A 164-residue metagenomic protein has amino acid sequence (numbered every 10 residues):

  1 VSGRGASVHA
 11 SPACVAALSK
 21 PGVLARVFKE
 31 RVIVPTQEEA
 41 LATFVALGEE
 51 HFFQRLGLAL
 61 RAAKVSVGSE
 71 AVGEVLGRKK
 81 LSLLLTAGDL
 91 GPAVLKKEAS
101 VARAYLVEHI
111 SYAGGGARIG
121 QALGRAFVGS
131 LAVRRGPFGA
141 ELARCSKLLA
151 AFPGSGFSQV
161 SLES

Functional and structural regions predicted by a protein language model:
V1-R4: Short linker/helix segments within small regulatory modules
A13-L85: Extended interfacial segments that mediate partner engagement and assembly in macromolecular machines
C14, E70, G88-L90, G114-A117: Short, ordered loop/turn segments at secondary-structure junctions
G22-L24, E98-V101, R125-A126: Short, glycine/charged-enriched secondary-structure capping and boundary segments
R55, A62, G77-L81, P92-Y105 (+2 more regions): Active-site cofactor/cluster-binding pocket
R103-A150: Short basic, glycine-rich beta-strand/loop surfaces that mediate nucleic-acid
A104, L148, F152-S164: N-terminal targeting/trafficking signals and adjacent low-complexity tails
